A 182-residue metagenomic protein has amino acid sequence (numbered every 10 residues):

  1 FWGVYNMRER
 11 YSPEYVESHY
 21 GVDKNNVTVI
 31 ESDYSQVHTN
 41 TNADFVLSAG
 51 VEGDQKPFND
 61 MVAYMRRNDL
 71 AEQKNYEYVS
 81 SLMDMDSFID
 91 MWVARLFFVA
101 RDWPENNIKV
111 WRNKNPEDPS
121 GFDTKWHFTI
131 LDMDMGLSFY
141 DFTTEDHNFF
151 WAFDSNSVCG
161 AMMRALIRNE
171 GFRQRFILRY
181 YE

Functional and structural regions predicted by a protein language model:
F1, V51, Q55, L82 (+3 more regions): Generic detection of long, well-ordered alpha-helical segments
W2-G3, E14-Y15, A100, P104-N106 (+3 more regions): Flexible loop/turn segments at secondary-structure boundaries
G3-E9, T28-E31, S87-M91, K109-W111 (+4 more regions): Structural recognition of the beta-strand scaffold that forms the well-ordered cores of secreted hydrolase catalytic
M7-A100, K114-E117, F150-D154: ATP-dependent phospho-/nucleotidyl transfer catalytic cores
D23-N25, W103-E105, D123-T124, S157-C159: Short, solvent-exposed loop/turn segments at the edges of secondary structure
L70, A100-W103, F172, E182: Surface-exposed helix-capping loop/turn segments at secondary-structure junctions
P116-E182: C-terminal catalytic region of ATP-dependent kinase domains
